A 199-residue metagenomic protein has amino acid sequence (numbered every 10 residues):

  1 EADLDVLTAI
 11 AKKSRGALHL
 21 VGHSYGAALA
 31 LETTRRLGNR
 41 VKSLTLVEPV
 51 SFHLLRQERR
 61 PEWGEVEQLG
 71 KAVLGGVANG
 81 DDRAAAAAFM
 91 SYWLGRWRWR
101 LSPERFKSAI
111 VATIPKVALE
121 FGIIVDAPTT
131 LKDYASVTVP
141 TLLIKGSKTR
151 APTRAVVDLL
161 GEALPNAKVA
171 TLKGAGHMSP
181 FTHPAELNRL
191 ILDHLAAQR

Functional and structural regions predicted by a protein language model:
E1-V21, Y25, R36, R189-L192: Active-site loop/oxyanion-hole signature of alpha/beta-hydrolase fold enzymes
A2, G80, T182: Residue-level signal for the nucleotide or nucleotide-sugar donor/cofactor binding architecture
G16-E58: Conserved hydrolase catalytic core segment
V50-N79: A catalytic-pocket lid/entrance helix-loop region that shapes and gates access to the active site across common
V77, T149, G176-S179: Glycosyltransferase donor-binding loop in the core domain
N79-A118: Conserved alpha/beta-hydrolase catalytic His-Asp/Glu region
R105-E162, K168-T171: Conserved serine/cysteine hydrolase catalytic core
P165-R199: Catalytic active-site module of serine/aspartate enzymes centered on a nucleophile-bearing elbow/loop
